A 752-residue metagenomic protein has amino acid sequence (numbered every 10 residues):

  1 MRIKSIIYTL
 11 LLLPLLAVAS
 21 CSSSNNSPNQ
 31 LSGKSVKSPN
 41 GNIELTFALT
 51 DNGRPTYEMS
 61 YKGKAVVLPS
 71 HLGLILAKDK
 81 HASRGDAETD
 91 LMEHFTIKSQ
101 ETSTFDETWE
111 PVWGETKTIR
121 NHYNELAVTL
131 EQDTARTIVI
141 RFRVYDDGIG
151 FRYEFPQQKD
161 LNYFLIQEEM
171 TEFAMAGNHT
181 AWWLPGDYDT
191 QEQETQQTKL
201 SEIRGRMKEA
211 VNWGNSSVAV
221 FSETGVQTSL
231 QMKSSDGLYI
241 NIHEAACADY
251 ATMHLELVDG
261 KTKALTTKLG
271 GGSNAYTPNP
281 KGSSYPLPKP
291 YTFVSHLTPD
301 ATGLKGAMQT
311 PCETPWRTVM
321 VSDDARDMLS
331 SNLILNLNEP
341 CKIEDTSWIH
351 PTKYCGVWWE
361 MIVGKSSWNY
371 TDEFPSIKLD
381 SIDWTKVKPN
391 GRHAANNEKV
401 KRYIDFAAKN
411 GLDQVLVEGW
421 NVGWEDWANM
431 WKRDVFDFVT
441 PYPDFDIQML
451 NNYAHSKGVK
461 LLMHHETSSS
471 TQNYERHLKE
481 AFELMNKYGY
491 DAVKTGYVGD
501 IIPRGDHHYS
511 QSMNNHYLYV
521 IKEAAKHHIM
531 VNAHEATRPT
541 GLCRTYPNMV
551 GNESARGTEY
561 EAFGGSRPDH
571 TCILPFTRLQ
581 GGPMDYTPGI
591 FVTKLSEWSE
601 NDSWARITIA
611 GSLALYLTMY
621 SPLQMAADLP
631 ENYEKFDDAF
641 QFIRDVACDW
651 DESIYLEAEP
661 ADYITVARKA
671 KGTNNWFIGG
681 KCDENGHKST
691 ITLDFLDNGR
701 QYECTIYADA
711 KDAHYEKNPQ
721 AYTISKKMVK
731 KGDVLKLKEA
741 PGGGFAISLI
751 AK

Functional and structural regions predicted by a protein language model:
V18-S20: C-terminal motif of bacterial Sec signal peptides marking the signal peptidase cleavage site
P28-E344: N-terminal accessory beta-strand-rich subdomains and adjacent acidic, glycine-rich linkers that precede catalytic cores
Q309-R402, N410, Q414: An acidic-aromatic substrate-binding cleft motif
K399-W420, K487-D491: Catalytic domains of carbohydrate-active enzymes, especially glycoside hydrolases
E418-T608: Aromatic- and carboxylate-enriched substrate-binding clefts and catalytic-loop regions of carbohydrate-active enzymes
A610-E657: Catalytic cores of secreted or luminal carbohydrate-active enzymes
P660-Y702, F745-A746: Carbohydrate-binding surface patches
K726-K752: C-terminal beta-strand-rich structural cap/linker in extracellular carbohydrate-active enzymes
